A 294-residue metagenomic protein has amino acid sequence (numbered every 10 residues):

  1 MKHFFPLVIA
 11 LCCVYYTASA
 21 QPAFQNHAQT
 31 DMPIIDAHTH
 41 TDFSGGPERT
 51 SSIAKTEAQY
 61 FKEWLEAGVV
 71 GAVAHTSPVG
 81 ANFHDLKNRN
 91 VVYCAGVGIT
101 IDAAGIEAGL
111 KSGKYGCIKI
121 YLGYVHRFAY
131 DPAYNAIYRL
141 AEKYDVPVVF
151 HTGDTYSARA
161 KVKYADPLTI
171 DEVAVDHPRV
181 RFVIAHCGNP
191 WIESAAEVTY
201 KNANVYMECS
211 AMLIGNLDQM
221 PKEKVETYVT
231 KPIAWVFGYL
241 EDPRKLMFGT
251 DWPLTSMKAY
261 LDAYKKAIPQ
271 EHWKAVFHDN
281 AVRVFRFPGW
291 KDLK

Functional and structural regions predicted by a protein language model:
K2-H3, S19-A37, G46-I53, A58-A72 (+3 more regions): Mid-to-C-terminal alpha-helical segments outside catalytic/metal-binding sites
P6-Y16: Bacterial N-terminal signal peptides
P22-Q25, V79-Y164: Active-site gating/metal-coordination segments in enzymes
I34-A37, V73-H75, C94-G96, K119 (+3 more regions): Active-site neighborhood of phospho(di)ester-bond hydrolases with catalytic His/Asp-centered motifs
H38, W64, I118, A141 (+5 more regions): Conserved, mostly hydrophobic/aromatic
T39-T56, T155-A158, L217-K224: Acidic/histidine-rich helix-loop elements that form or flank divalent-metal/phosphate-binding sites at the catalytic
D42-G45, P78-N82, T100-D102, V125 (+4 more regions): Active-site environment of divalent metal-dependent phosphoester hydrolases
G116-C117, Y130-M247: Catalytic pocket-lining loop regions of alpha/beta-barrel enzymes, especially the amidohydrolase/enolase/GH5 lineages
